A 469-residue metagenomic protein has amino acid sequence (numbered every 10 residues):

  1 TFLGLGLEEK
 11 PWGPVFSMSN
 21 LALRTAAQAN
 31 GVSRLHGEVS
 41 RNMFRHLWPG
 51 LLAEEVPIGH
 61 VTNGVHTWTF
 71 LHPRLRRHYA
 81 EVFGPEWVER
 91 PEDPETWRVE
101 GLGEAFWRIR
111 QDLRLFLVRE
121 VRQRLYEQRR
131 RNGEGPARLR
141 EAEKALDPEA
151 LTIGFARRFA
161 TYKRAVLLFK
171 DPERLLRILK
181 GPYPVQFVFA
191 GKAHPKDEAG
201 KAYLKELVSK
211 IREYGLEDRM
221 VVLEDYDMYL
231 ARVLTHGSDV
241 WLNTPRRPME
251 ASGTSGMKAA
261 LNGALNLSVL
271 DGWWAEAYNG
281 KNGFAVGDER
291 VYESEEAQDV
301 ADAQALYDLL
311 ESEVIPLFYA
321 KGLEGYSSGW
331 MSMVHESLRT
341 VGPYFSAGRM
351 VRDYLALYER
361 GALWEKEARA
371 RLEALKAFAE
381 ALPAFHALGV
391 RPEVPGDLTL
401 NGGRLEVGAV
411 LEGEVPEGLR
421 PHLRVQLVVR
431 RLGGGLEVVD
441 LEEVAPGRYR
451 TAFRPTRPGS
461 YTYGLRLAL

Functional and structural regions predicted by a protein language model:
T1-R369, A384: Catalytic cores of carbohydrate-active enzymes across secretory and cytosolic contexts
V286, F453-P455: Hydrophobic residues in beta-strands and at strand termini
G361-D397, G434-L436, L469: A structural signal for beta-strand and strand-to-loop patches characteristic of beta-rich domains
D397-G403: Short, solvent-exposed loop/linker segments at the N-terminal edge of repeated beta-sheet extracellular domains
L398, L441-E442: Short, exposed beta-strand/loop patches in secreted or surface proteins that constitute
R404-V439, Y461-A468: Beta-strand-rich binding/interaction modules
E443-T451: Aromatic sugar-binding surface patches on proteins that engage polysaccharides or sugar-phosphate polymers
G447, P455-T462: Short tyrosine-centred short linear motifs in exposed loops/low-complexity segments
